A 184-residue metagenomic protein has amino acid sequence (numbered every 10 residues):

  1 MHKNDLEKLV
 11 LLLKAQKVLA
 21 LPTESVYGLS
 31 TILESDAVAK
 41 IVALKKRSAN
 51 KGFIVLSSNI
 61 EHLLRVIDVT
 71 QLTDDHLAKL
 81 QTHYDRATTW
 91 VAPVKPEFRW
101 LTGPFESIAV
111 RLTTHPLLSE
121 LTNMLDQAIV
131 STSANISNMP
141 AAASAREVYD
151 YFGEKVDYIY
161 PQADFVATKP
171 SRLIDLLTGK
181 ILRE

Functional and structural regions predicted by a protein language model:
M1-E184: Active-site-adjacent structural elements in enzyme catalytic cores
